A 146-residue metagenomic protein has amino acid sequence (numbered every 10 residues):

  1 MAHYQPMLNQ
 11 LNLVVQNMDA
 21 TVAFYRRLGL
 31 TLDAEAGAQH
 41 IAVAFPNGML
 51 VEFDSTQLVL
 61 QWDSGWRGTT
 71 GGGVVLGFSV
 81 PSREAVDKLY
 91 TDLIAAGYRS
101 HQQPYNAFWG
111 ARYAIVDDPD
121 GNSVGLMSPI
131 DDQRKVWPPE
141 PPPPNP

Functional and structural regions predicted by a protein language model:
M1-L8, L28-D117, S128-P146: Vicinal oxygen chelate
N12, D19, D87: Conserved catalytic core of two-component sensor histidine kinases
L13-Q16, P81-R83: Short, surface-exposed ligand-recognition loops at beta-strand->loop->(often short) alpha-helix junctions that present
V15-N17, F108-W109: Conserved beta-strand-loop-alpha-helix junction that forms the acyl-donor binding cleft
N17, D118-D120: Acidic active-site catalytic centers that drive phospho-/nucleotidyl reactions and related ester hydrolyses
T21-R26, L93, G121: Conserved active-site tyrosine of GNAT-family acetyltransferases
S123-L126: Short glycine-/small-residue motifs
